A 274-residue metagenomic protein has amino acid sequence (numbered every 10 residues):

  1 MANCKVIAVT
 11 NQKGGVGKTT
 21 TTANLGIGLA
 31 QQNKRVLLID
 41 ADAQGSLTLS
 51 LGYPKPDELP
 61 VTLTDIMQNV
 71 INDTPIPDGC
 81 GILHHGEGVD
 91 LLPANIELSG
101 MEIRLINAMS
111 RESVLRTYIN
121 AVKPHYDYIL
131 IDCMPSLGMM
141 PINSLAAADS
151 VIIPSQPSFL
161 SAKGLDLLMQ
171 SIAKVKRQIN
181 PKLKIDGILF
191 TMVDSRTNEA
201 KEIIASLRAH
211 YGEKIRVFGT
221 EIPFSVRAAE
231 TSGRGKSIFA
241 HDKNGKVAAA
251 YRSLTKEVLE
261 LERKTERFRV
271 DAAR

Functional and structural regions predicted by a protein language model:
M1-R274: P-loop NTP-binding core
